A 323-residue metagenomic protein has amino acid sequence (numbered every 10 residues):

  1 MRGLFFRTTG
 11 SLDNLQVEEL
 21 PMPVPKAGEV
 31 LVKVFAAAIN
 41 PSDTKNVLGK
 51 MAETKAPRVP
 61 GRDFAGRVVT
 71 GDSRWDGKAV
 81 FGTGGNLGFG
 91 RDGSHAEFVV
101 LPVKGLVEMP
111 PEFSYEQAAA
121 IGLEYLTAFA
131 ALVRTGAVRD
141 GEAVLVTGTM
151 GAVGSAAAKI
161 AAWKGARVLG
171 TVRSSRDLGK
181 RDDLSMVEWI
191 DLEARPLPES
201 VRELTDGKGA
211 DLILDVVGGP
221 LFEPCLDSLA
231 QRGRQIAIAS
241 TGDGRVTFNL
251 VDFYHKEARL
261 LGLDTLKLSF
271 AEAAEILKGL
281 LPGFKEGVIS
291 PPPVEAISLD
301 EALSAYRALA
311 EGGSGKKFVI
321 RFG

Functional and structural regions predicted by a protein language model:
R2, Q16, P21, K33 (+3 more regions): Residues located in well-ordered beta-strands
P21-A38, L48-L87: Glycine-rich beta-strand-centered segment in the early N-terminal region that forms part of a ligand/cofactor-binding
G82-G148: NAD(P)H dinucleotide-binding glycine-rich loop of Rossmann-like/cofactor-binding domains, especially the beta1-alpha1
H95, V172-R181, R245-L250: Short, glycine/polar-rich helix-capping loops at beta-to-alpha or helix-loop-helix junctions that flank or form
A119-A194: Mid-domain Rossmann-like dinucleotide-binding core that forms the NAD(H)/NADP(H) cofactor-binding site
L184, E188-A258: Glycine-rich cofactor phosphate-binding loops and adjacent beta1-alpha1 units of small-molecule cofactor enzyme domains
G233-I238, F248-I289: Rossmann-fold dehydrogenase core element
A271-G323: C-terminal hydrophobic helical "lid"/dimerization subdomain of Rossmann-like NAD(P)H-dependent oxidoreductases
